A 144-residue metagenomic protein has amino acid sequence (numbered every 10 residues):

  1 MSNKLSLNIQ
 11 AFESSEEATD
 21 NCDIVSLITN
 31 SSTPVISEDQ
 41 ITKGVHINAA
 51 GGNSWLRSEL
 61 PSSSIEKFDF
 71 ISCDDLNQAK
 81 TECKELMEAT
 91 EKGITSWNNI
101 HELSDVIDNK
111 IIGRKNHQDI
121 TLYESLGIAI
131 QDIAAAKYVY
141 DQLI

Functional and structural regions predicted by a protein language model:
M1-C22: Conserved N-terminal Rossmann-fold NAD(P) cofactor-binding segment
N8-Q10, F70, T121: Conserved beta-strand segments of alpha/beta enzyme cores
E16-D20, I24, S31-H46, E59: Rossmann-fold NAD(P) dinucleotide-binding segment
D23, T29-S31, G51-G52, L76: Short glycine-/small-residue-rich Rossmann-like dinucleotide-binding loops
S32-P34, S54, A79, A129: Glycine-rich nucleotide phosphate-binding loop and flanking beta-alpha elements of Rossmann-like dinucleotide-binding
I41-V45, A50-K115: Rossmann-fold NAD(P)-binding glycine/threonine-rich loop
E102-I144: Glycine-rich phosphate/adenylate-binding loop
